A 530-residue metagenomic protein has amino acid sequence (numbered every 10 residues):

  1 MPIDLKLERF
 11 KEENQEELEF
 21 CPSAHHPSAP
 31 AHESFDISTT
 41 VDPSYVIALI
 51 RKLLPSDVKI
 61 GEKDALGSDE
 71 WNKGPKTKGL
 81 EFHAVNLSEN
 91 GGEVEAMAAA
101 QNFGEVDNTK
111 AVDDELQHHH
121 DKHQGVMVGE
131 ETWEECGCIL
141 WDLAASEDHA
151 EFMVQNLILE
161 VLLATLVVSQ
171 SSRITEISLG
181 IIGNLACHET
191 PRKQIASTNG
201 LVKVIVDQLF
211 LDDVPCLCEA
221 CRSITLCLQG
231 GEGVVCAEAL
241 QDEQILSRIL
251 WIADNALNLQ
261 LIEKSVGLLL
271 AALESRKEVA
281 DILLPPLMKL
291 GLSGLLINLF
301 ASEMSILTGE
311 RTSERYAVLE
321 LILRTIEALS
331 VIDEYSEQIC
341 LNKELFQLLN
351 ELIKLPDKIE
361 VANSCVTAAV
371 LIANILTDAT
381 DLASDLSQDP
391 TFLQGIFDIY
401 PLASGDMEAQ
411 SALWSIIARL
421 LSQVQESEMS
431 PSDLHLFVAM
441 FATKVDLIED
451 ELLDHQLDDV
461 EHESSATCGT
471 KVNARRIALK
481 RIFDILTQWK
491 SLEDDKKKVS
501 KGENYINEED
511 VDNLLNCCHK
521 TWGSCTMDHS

Functional and structural regions predicted by a protein language model:
M1-W141, A145-H149, F483-S530: N-terminal "cap/leader" segments of large eukaryotic alpha-helical scaffolds
H26-S44, F82-G92, A96-A99, V204-D213 (+3 more regions): Generic detector of contiguous secondary-structure segments
V41-V58, G92, M97-V112, P215-I224 (+3 more regions): Conserved long hydrophobic alpha-helices within structured protein cores
K110-E115, Q124, A150, A237 (+3 more regions): Conserved short-loop catalytic and cofactor-binding motifs
H119-V126, A145-S146, M153, I158-L166 (+8 more regions): HEAT/HEAT-like alpha-solenoid repeats
V126-I139, Q170-C187, S197-T198, F210-E232 (+10 more regions): Alpha-helical solenoid repeats of the armadillo/HEAT superfamily in eukaryotic scaffolding/adaptor proteins
L140-F152, N156-V167, R173-C187: General structural concept
